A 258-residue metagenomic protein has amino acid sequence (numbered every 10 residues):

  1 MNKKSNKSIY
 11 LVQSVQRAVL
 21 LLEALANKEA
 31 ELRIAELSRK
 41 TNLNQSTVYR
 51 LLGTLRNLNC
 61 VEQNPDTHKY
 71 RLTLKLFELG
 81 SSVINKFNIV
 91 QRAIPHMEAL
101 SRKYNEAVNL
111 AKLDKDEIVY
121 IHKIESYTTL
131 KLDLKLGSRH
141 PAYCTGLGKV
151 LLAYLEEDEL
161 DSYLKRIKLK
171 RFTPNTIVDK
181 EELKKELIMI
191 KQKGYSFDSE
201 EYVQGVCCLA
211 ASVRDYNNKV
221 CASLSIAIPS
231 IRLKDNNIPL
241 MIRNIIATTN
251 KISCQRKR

Functional and structural regions predicted by a protein language model:
M1-K86, V90-Q91, E98, C254-Q255: N-terminal helix-turn-helix
L11-V15, I34, K69, T73 (+9 more regions): Short, structured helix-loop boundary elements
N59, Y120-H122, A222: A structural microfeature
V61-Q63, L110-A111, V213: A structural signal for short hydrophobic beta-strand segments in well-ordered beta-sheet cores
S81-T129, Y154-E157, L183: All-alpha effector-binding/dimerization core of bacterial HTH-type transcriptional repressors
L130-Y202: Short, solvent-exposed recognition segments
S162, K168, T249-R258: Cysteine/selenocysteine-centered motifs that mediate thiol-based redox chemistry or coordinate metal-sulfur cofactors
T176-T249: Extended hydrophobic
